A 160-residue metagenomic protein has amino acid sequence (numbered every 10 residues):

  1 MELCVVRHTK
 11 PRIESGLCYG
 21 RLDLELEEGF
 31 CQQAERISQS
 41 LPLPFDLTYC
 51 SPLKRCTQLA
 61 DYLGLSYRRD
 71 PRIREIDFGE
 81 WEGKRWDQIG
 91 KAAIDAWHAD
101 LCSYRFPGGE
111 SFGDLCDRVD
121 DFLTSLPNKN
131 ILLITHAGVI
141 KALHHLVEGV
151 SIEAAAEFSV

Functional and structural regions predicted by a protein language model:
M1-C4: Extreme N-terminal starter segment of soluble prokaryotic enzymes
V6-L65, E110: Active-site-proximal alpha-helix that buttresses catalytic centers in soluble enzyme cores
L41-P44, S125-K129: Glycine-rich phosphate-binding loop signature in dinucleotide/nucleotide-binding domains
C50-S51, D117, I134-T135: Short beta-strand scaffold positions
L63, V147, S151: Active-site catalytic pocket residues across diverse enzymes, especially alpha/beta-hydrolases
L63-R118: Phosphate-handling substructures
K129-I140: A glycine-rich beta-strand to alpha-helix segment that forms a phosphate/ribose-binding loop at ligand/cofactor sites
V150-V160: Domain-level recognition of soluble alpha/beta enzyme cores, biased toward histidine phosphatases/phosphomutases
